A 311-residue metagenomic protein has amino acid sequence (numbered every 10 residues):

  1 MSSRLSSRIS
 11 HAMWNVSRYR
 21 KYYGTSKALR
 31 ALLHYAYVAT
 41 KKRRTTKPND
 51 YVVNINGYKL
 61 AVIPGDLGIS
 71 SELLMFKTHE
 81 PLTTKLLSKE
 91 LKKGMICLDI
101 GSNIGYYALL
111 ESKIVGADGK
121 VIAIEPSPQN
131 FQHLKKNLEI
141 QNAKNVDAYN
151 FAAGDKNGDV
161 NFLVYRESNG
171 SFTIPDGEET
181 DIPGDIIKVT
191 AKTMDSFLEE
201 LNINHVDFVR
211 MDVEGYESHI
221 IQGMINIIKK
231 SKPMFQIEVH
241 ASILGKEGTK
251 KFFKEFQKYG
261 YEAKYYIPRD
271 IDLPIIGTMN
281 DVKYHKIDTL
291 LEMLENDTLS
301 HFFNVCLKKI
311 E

Functional and structural regions predicted by a protein language model:
M1-E311: Phosphate/nucleotide-binding beta-alpha loop and adjacent structural elements of enzyme active sites
